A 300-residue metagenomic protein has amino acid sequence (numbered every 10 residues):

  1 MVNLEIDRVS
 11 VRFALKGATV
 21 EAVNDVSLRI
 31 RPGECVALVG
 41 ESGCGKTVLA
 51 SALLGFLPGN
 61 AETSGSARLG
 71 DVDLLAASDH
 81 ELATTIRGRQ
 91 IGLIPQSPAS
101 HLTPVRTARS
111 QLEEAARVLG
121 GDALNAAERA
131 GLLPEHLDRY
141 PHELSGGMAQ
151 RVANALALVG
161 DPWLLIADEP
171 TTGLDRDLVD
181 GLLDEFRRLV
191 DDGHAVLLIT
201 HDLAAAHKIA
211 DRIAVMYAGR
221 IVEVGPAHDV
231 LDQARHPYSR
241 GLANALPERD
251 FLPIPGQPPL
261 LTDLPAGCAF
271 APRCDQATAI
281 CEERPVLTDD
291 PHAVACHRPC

Functional and structural regions predicted by a protein language model:
E62-L74: Conserved ABC transporter NBD signature motif
D73-G92, D229-A234, L261-P265: ABC ATPase NBD coupling module
G121-E135, A243: Conserved ABC ATPase "signature" region
Y140-L144, M148: Conserved ABC ATPase signature
V159-W163: A short, proline-enriched helix->beta-strand linker immediately N-terminal to the Walker B motif in ABC-type P-loop
V224-C300: Short catalytic/signature loops enriched in Gly
